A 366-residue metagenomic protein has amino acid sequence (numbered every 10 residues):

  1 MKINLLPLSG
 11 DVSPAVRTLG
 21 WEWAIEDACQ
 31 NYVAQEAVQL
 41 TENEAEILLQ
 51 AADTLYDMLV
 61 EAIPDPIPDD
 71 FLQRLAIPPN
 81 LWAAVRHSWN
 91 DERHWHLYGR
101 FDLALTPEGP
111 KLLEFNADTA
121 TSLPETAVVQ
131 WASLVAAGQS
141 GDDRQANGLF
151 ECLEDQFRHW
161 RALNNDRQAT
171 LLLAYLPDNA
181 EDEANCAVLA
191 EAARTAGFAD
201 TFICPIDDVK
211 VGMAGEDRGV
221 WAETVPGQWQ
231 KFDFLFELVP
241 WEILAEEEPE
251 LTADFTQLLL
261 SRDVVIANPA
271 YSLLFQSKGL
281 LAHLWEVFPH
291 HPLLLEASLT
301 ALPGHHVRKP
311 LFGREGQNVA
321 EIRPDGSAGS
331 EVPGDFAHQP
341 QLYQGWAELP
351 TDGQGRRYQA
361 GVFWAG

Functional and structural regions predicted by a protein language model:
M1-G366: Preference for protein termini
